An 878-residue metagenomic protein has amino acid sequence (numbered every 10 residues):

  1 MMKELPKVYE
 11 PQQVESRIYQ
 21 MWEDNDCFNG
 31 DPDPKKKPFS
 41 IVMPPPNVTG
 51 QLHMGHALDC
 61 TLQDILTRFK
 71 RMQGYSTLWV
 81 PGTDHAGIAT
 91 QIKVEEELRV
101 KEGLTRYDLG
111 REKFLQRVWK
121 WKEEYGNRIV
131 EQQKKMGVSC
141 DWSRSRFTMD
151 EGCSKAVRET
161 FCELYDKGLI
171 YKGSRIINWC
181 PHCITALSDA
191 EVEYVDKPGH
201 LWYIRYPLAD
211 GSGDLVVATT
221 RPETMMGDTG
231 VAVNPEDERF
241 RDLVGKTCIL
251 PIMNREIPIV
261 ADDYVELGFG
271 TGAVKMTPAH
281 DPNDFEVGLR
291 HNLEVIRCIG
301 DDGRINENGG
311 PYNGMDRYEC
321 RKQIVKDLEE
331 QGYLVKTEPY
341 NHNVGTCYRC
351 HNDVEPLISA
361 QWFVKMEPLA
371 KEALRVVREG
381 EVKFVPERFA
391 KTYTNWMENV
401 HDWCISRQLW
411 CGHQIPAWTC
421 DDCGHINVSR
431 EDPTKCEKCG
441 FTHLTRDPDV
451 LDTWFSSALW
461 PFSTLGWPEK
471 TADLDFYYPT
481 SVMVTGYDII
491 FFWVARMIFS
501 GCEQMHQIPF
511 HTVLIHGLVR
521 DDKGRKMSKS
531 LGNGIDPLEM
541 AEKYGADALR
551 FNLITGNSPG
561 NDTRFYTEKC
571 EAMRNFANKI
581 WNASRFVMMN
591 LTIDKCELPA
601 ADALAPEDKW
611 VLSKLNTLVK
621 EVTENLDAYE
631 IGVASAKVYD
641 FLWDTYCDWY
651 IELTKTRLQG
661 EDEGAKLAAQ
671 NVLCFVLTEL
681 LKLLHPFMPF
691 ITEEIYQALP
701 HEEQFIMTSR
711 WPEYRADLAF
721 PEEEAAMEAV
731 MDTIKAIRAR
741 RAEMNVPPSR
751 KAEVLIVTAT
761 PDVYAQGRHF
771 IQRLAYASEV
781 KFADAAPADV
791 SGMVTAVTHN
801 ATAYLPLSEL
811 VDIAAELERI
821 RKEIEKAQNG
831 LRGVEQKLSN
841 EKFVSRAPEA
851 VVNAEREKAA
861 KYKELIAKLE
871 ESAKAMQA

Functional and structural regions predicted by a protein language model:
M1-M54, T77, V335, Y348 (+1 more regions): Non-catalytic terminal extensions that flank enzyme cores
K3, V8, R17, M21-N25 (+12 more regions): Residue patterns forming the tRNA-binding/recognition surfaces of aminoacyl-tRNA synthetases and related DALR
P32-V94, T148, V157, V217-T219 (+6 more regions): N-terminal catalytic cores of NTP/NDP-binding nucleotidyl/phosphoryl-transfer enzymes
P34-K36, P44-P45, L78-Q91, S145-C153 (+3 more regions): Short, solvent-exposed turn/loop segments enriched in Gly/Ser/Thr/Pro and often Arg
A57-I65, L215-I249, V274-D281, H291-R297 (+2 more regions): Extended active-site and interfacial segments that coordinate phosphate-rich ligands in large catalytic machineries
Y203, N395-F455, L459, E503-A546 (+2 more regions): Feature 926 captures the class I aminoacyl-tRNA synthetase adenylation module centered on the KMSKS loop
I204-Y206, K246-I252: Short conserved beta-strand and strand-loop elements enriched in small hydrophobics with frequent Asp/Gly
N254-V260, P448-Y478, D644, D648-I651: Active-site-adjacent "gating/activation" loops or surface patches in catalytic cores
